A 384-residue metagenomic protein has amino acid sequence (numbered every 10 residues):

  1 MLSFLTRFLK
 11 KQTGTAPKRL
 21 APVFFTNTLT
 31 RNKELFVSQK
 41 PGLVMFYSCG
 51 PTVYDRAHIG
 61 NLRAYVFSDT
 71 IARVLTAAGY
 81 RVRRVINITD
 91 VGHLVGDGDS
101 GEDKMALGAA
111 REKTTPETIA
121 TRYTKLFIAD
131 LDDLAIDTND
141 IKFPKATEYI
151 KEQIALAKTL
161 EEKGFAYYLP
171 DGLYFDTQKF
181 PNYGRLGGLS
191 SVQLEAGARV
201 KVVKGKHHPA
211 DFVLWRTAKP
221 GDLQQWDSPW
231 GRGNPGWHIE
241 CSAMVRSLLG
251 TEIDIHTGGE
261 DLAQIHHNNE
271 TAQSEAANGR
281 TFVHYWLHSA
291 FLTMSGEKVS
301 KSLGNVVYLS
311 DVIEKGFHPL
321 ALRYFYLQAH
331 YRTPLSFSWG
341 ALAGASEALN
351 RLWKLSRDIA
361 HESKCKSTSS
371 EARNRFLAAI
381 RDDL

Functional and structural regions predicted by a protein language model:
L2-Y54, D69, A129, K151-I359: Alpha-helical recognition segments enriched in aromatics with Gly/Pro capping that present substrate-recognition
F4, T30, Q39-A135: N-terminal, positively charged nucleic-acid-binding surface of large information/translation enzymes
V85-H93, A120-F127, D137-E152, D171-F180: Short, glycine/charge-rich beta-strand/loop segments that flank catalytic centers and engage negatively charged groups
A106, L309-I313, L377: Amphipathic alpha-helical segments within well-ordered protein domains
L107-P116, K142-T147, G259-E260: The substrate-binding groove and active-site-proximal loops of carbohydrate-active enzymes, especially glycoside
S363-T368: Generic long, charged, amphipathic alpha-helical segments
R375-L384: C-terminal low-complexity, glycine/proline- and small-hydrophobic-enriched intrinsically disordered tails that act as
